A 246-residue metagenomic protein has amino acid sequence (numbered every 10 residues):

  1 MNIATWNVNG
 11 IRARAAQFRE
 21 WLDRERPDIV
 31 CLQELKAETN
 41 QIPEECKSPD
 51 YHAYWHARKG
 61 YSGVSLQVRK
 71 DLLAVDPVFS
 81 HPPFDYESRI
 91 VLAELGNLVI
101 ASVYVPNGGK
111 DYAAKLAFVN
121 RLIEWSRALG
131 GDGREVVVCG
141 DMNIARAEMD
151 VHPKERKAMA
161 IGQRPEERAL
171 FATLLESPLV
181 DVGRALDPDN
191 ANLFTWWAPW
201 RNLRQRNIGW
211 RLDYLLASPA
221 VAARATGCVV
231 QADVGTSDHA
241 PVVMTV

Functional and structural regions predicted by a protein language model:
M1-G10, L92-N107, C139: Active-site-proximal beta-strand elements of phosphoester/diester hydrolases
M1-H52, R58, V64: N-terminal, active-site-proximal structural segment of metallo-dependent hydrolase catalytic domains
W6-N7, L22-N40, I100, S126-E148 (+4 more regions): Active-site beta-strand/loop signature of hydrolases that rely on acidic residues for catalysis
K36-P106: Structured beta-strand-rich core segments of catalytic domains in phosphoester-bond hydrolases
P49, R121-I208, L212: Metal-dependent phosphoesterases centered on the DNase I-like endonuclease/exonuclease/phosphatase
G60-V75, W200-A223: Conserved beta strand-loop-helix elements of the APE1-like EEP
R69-K70, A93-G96, S218-P219, S237 (+1 more regions): Active-site beta-strand termini and strand-to-loop segments that position acidic
S80-H81, Y104-N120, E155-A160: Surface-exposed cleft-lining segments at the edges of enzyme active sites
